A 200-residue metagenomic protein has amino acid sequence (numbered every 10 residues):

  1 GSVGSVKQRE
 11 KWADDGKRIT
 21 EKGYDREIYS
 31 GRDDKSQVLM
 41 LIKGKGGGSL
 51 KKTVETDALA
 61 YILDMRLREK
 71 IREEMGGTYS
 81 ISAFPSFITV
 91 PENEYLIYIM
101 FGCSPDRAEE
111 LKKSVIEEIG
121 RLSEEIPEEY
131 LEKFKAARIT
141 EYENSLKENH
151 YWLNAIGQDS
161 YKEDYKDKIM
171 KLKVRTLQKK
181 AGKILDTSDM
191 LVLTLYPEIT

Functional and structural regions predicted by a protein language model:
G1, L59, L63, L111-I119: Short amphipathic C-terminal alpha-helix that caps PH/PH-like domains
G1-G46, E198-T200: An aromatic/glycine/proline-enriched structural segment found at the starts of mature extracellular/organellar domains
S2-K7, R66, I119-I126: A generic secondary-structure signal for well-formed alpha-helical elements
R26-E27, E69-K70, F84-F87, Y165-K166 (+1 more regions): Generic recognition of flexible, low-complexity loop/linker segments
K35-S49, R72-E124, E128-L172, D189-P197: M16 family metallopeptidases and their MPP-like homologs
M40, L50-R66: Active/ligand-binding-proximal structured segments within catalytic/core domains that scaffold catalytic residues
K179, K183, T187-M190, Y196-T200: Gram-negative outer-membrane assembly/targeting C-terminal domains
